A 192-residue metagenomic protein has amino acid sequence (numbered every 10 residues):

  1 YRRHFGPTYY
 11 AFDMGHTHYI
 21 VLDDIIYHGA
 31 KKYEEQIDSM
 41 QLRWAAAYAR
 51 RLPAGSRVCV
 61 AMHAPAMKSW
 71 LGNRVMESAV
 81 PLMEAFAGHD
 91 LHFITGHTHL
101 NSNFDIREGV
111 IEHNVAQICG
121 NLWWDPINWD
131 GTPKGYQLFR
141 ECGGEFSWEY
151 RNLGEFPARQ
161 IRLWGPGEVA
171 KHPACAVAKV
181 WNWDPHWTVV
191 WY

Functional and structural regions predicted by a protein language model:
Y1-A54, N73-I94, L100-C142, F146-E149: Extended active-site neighborhood of metal-dependent phosphoesterases/phosphodiesterases
D23, M62, V180: Short beta-strand/turn micro-motifs composed of small residues that flank or help shape donor/cofactor-binding pockets
A49-W70: Short acidic, glycine-rich surface-loop motifs adjacent to enzyme active sites
H63, G96-H97: Active-site glycine-centered loops adjacent to acidic/histidine catalytic or metal-binding residues that shape
A66, H99-L100: Alpha-helix capping/helix-boundary segments
C142-A174: Short, compositionally biased P/S/T/A/G/V-rich stretches that sit at domain boundaries
A174-W183: Short edge beta-strand/loop segments characteristic of extracellular beta-sandwich folds
T188-W191: Short beta-strand elements bearing conserved aromatic residues within extracellular beta-rich modules
